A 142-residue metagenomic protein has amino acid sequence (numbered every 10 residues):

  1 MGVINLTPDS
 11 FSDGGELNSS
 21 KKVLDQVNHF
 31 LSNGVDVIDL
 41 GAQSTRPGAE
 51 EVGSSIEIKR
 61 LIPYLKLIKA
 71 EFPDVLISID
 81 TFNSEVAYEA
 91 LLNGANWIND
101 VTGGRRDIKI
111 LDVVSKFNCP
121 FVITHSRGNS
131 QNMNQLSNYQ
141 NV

Functional and structural regions predicted by a protein language model:
M1-N28, Q43: N-terminal capping/lid subdomain adjacent to the active-site entrance of alpha/beta enzymes
M1-N5, G41, S78-D80, N99-V101 (+1 more regions): A cross-family glycoside hydrolase active-site/sugar-binding cleft signature
G2-V3, D39-Q43, P63, R127-Q131: Short amphipathic alpha-helical segments, especially helix-boundary/capping motifs
L6, S10, T45-G48, A87 (+2 more regions): Conserved anion-binding
S10-S12, D36-P63: Glycine-rich, proline-tolerant flexible connector loops at the mouths of alpha/beta enzymes
G15-K22, V52-R60, T102, S137-V142: Alpha-helix N-cap and loop-to-helix initiation/capping positions
N18-L40, A70-D74, S84-W97, V101 (+2 more regions): Alpha/beta enzyme core
E50-I79, Y88, S115-S126: Alpha-helix-loop-beta-strand connector modules within alpha/beta enzyme cores
